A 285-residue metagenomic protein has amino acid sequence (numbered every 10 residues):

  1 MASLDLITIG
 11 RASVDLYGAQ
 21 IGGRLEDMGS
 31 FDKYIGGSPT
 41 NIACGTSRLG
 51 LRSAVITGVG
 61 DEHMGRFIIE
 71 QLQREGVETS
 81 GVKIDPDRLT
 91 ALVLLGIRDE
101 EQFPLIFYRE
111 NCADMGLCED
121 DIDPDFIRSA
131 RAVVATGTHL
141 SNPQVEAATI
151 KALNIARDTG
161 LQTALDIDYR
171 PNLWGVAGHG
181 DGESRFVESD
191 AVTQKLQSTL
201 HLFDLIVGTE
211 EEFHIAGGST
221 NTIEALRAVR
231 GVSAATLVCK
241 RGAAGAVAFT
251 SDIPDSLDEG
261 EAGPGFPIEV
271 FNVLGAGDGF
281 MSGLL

Functional and structural regions predicted by a protein language model:
M1-E78, E101, L117, E269-F271: Glycine-rich phosphate/adenosyl-contacting loop at the front of the ribokinase-like
M1-I7, N154-D158, G218-L285: Conserved phosphate-binding/catalytic region of the ribokinase-like
G22-M28, G178-E183, E261-P264: Short glycine/proline- and charge-enriched loop/turn segments that cap or connect secondary-structure elements
T46, T209, G277: Short, conserved phosphate/pyrophosphate- and ester-handling motifs at nucleotide-, phospho-/glycolipid
R52-G137: Conserved N-terminal subdomain of the carbohydrate kinase-like
S53, T79, T163-L165, L237: Hydrophobic beta-strand scaffold residues
G76, N111-D120, R185-A191, S219 (+1 more regions): Short gly/ser/thr-rich secondary-structure transition/capping motifs
A132, T138-R227, A243-A246, S251: Conserved beta-alpha-beta core of the PfkB/ribokinase-like small-molecule kinase fold
